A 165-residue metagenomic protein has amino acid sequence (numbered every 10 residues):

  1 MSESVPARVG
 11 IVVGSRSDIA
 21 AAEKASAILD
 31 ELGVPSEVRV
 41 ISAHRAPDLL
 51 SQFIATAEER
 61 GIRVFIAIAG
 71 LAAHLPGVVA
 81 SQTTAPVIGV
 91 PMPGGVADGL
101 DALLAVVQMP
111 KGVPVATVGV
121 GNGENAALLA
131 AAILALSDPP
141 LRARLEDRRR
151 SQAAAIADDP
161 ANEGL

Functional and structural regions predicted by a protein language model:
A7, V13-A20, K24, D98-L165: C-terminal binding/interaction regions
A7-R45: Glycine-rich phosphate/diphosphate-binding loop of Rossmann-like nucleotide-binding domains
R8-V13, E37-R39, F65-A67, I88 (+1 more regions): Short glycine-rich or small-residue beta-strand-to-loop segments that form or flank ligand, phosphate, metal/Fe-S
R16, I41-A43, G70-L71, M92-G95 (+1 more regions): Short, ordered loop/turn segments at secondary-structure junctions
A20, S36-V38, D48, R63 (+2 more regions): Acidic, glycine/proline-rich low-complexity segments that act as flexible tails and inter-domain linkers
V38-E59: N-terminal beta-loop-helix "entrance" segment that forms/cooperates in small-molecule cofactor or anionic ligand
F53-P91: Glycine-rich phosphate-binding loop
L71, Q82-K111: Glycine/small-residue-rich loop that forms an oxyanion/phosphate-binding "nest" at active or ligand-binding sites
